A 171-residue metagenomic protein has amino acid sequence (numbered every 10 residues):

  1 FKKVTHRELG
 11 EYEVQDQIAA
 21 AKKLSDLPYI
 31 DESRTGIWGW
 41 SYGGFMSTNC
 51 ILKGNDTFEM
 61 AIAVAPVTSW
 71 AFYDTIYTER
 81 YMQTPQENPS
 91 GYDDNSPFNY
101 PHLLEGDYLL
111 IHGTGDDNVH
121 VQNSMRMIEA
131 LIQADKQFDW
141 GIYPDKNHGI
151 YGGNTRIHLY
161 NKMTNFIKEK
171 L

Functional and structural regions predicted by a protein language model:
F1-L171: Active-site-proximal cap/loop segments of hydrolase catalytic domains
